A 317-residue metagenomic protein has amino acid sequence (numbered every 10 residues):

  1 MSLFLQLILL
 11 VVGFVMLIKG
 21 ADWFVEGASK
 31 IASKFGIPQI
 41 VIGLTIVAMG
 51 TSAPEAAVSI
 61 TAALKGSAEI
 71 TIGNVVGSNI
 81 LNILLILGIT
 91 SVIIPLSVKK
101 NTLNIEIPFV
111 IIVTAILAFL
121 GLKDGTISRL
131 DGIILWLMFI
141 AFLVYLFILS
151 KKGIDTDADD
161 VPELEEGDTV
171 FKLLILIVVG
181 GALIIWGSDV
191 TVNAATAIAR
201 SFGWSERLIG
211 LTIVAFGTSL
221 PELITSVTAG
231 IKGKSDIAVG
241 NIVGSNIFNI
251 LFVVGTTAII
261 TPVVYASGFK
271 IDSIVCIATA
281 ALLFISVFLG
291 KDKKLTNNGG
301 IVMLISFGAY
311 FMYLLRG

Functional and structural regions predicted by a protein language model:
M1-G317: Hydrophobic alpha-helical segments, chiefly the membrane-spanning helices and signal/signal-anchor peptides
